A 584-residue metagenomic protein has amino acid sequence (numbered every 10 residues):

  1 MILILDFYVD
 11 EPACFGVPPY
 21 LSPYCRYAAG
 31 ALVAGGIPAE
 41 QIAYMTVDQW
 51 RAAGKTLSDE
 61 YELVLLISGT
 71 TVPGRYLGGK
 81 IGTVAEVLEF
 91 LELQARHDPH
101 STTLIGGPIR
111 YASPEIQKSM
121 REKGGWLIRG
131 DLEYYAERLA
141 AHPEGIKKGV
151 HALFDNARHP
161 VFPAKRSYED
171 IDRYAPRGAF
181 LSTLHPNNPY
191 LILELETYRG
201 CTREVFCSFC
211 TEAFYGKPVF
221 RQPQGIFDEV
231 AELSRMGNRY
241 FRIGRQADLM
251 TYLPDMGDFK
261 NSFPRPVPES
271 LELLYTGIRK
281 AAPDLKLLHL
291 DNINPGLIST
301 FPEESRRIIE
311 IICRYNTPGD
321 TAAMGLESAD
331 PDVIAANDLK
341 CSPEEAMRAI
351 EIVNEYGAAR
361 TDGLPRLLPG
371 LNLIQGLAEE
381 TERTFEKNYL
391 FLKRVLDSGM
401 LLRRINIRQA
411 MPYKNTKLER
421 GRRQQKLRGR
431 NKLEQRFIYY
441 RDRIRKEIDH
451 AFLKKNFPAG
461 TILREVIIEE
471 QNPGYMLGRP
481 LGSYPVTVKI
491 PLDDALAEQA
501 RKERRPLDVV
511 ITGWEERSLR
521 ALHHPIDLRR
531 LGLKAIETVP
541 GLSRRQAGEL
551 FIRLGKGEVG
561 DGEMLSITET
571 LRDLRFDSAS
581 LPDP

Functional and structural regions predicted by a protein language model:
M1-L5, E11, A231-G370, Q375-E380: Conserved SAM/AdoMet-binding glycine-rich loop
P12, G74, A112-E115, V205 (+6 more regions): Flexible glycine/acidic-rich beta-alpha junction loops that bind and position SAM and/or redox cofactors in anaerobic
A43-S167, V466: Glycine-rich beta-alpha loop elements in corrinoid/cobalamin-binding modules across cobalamin-dependent enzymes
E144-T197, R203, W514-E516, D583: N-terminal [4Fe-4S]-dependent radical SAM core
P186-G225: Canonical Radical SAM [4Fe-4S] cluster-binding loop centered on the CxxxCxxC motif and its immediate flanking residues
N431-P525: Terminal RNA-binding accessory module
S543-R544: Small-residue hinge/turn detector
I552-K556, M564-P584: Alpha-helical interaction/regulatory segments in DNA maintenance proteins
